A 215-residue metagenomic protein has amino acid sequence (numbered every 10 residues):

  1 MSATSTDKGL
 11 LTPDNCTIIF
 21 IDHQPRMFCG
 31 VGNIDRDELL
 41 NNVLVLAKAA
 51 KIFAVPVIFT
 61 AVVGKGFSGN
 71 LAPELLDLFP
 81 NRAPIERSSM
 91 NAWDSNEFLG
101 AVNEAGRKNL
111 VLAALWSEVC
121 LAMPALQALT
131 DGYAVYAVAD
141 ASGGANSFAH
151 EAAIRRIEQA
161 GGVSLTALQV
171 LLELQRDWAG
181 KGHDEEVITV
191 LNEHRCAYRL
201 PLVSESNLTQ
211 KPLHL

Functional and structural regions predicted by a protein language model:
M1-S89, E104, A134-A137, E151-E158 (+3 more regions): Active-site acidic carboxylates
L44, N96, E118-A122: Glycine-rich phosphate-binding loop at the start of an alpha helix
V63-S68, N91-A92, S117-L121, N146: Acidic, metal-coordinating catalytic cores used for nucleic-acid/nucleotide bond scission and strand-transfer chemistry
L71, E97, M123-Q127: A short acidic, amphipathic alpha-helical/loop segment
D77, G100, L126, T130: Short, well-ordered alpha-helices that flank and scaffold nucleotide-derived cofactor binding pockets
R87-A101: Short phosphate-binding loop-to-helix
V102-K108: Glycine-rich phosphate-binding loop signature in dinucleotide/nucleotide-binding domains
N109-A167: A contiguous pocket-lining binding segment that forms or flanks enzyme active sites
